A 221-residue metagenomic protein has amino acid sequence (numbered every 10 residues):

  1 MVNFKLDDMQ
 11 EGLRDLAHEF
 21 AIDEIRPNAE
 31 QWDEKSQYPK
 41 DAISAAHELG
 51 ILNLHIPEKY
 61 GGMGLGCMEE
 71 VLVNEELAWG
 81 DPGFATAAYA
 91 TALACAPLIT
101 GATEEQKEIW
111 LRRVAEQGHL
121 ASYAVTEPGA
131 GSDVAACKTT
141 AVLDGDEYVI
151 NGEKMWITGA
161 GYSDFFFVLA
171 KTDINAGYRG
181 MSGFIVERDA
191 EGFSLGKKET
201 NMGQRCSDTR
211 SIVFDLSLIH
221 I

Functional and structural regions predicted by a protein language model:
M1-M9: Intrinsic disorder at enzyme termini
Q10, A21, G50, P57 (+8 more regions): Buried hydrophobic positions in well-ordered alpha/beta secondary-structure cores of metabolic enzymes
E48-L120, T158-F165, A176-G177: Internal helix-loop-helix
G64-L72, D133-C137, V213: Structural signature of FAD isoalloxazine-binding scaffolds in flavoprotein oxidoreductases
A102, L120-L143: A gly/ser-rich beta-alpha-beta helix-loop segment of oxidoreductase catalytic cores
A136-K138, D189-S217: Flexible, small-/acidic-enriched active-site or ligand-binding loops
E147, N151-L195: A short core secondary-structure module
I219-I221: Conserved small/polar residues in nucleotide/adenosyl-binding loops
